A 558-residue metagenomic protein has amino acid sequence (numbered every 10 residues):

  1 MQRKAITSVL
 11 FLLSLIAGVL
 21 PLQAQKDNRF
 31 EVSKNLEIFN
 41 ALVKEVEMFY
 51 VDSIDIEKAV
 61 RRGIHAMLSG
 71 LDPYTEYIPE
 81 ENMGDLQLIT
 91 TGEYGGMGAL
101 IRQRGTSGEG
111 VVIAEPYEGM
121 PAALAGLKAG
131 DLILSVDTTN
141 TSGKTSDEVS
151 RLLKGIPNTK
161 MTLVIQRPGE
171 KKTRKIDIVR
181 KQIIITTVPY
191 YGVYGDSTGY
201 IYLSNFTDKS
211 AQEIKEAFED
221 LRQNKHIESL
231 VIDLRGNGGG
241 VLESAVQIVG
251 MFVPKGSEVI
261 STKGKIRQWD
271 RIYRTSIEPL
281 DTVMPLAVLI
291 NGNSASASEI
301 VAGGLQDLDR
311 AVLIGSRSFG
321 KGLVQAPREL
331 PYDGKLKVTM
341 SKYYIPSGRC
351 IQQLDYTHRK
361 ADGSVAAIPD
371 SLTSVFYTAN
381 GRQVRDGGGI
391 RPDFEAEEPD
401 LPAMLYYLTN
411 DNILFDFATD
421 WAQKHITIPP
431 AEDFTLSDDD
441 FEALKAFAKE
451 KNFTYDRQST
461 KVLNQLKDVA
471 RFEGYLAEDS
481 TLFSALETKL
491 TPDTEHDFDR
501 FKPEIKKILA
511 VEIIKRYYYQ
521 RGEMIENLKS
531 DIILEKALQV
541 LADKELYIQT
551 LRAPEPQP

Functional and structural regions predicted by a protein language model:
M1-V9: Bacterial N-terminal signal peptides that target proteins for export
V9-G18: Bacterial N-terminal signal peptides
L22-N35, F39-I56, L88, V112-P116 (+3 more regions): Cleft-lining beta-strand/loop regions that shape enzyme active-site pockets
Y50-V111, N158-R180, I184-Y190, L528-L538 (+1 more regions): Extended, small/polar residue-biased N-terminal targeting/export presequences and adjacent propeptide/linker tracts
G130-L132: Structural motif
A297, D309, S316, G320-N380 (+1 more regions): Polar, glycine-rich mid-to-C-terminal structural blocks that act as macromolecule-binding/assembly scaffolds
C350-T357, A361-P558: Conserved functional hotspot residues or short segments at active or partner-binding sites across diverse domains
